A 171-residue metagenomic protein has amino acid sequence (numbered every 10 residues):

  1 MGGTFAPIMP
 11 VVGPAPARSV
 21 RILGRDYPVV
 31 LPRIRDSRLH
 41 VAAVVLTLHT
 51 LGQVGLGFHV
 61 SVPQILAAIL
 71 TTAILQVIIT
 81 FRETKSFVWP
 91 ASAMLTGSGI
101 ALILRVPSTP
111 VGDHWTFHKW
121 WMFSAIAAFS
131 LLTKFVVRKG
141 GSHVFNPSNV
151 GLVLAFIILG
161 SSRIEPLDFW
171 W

Functional and structural regions predicted by a protein language model:
F5-R82: N-terminal signal-anchor module of multipass membrane proteins
V12, D26-R33, V111-K119, S124-K134 (+2 more regions): Structured catalytic/translocation cores of nucleotide/phosphate-coupled proteins
V41-L46, Q64-Q76, F87-I103, K119-L131 (+1 more regions): Mid-membrane cores of alpha-helical transmembrane segments in multi-pass membrane proteins, especially transporters
G57-H59, I78-V88, L102-S124, V136-F145 (+1 more regions): Transmembrane alpha-helix boundary signature
